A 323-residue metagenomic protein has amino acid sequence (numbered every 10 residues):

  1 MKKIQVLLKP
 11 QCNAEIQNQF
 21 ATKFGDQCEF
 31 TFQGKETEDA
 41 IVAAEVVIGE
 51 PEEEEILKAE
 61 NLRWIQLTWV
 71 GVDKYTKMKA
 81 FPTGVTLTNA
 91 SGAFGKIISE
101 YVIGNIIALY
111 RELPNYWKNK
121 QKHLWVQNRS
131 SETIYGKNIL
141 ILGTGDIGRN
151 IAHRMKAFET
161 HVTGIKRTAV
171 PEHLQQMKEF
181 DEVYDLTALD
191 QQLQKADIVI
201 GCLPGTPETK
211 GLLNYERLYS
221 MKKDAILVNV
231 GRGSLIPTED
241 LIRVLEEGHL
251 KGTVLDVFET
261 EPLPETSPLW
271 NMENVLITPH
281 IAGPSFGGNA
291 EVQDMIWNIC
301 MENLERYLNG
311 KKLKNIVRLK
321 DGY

Functional and structural regions predicted by a protein language model:
M1-V46: N-terminal glycine-/charge-rich "phosphate-binding" loop or analogous flexible N-terminal tail
V42-K120, S131-E132: Phosphate/diphosphate ligand-binding glycine-rich loop within oxidoreductases
P51, W69, L203, V230-G231 (+1 more regions): Glycine-rich, N-terminal phosphate-binding loop of Rossmann-like dinucleotide-binding domains
S99-N115, A157-T160, W297-R306: Oxidoreductase and adenylate-handling cofactor-binding alpha/beta cores
Y116-N150, K178: Glycine-rich NAD(P)-binding loop of Rossmann-like domains
T163: Conserved beta-strand positions in the Rossmann-like core of class I SAM-dependent methyltransferases
A169-P268: Rossmann-like adenosine-cofactor binding region
D224, V230-Y323: Rossmann-like dinucleotide-binding domain for NAD(H)/NADP(H)
